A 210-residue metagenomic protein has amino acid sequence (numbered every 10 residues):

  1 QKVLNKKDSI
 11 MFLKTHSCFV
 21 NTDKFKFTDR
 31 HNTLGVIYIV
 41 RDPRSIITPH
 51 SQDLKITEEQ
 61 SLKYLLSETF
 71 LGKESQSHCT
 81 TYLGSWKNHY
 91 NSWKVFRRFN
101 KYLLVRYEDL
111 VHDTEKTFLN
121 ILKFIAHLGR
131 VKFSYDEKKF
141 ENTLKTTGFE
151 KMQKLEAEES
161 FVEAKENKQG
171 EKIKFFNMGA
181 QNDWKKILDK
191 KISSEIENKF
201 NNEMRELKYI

Functional and structural regions predicted by a protein language model:
Q1-V105, I125, V131, G170-I210: PAPS-dependent sulfotransferase catalytic domain
F19, P43, D109, T147-E150: Residue-level detector of flexible, active-site-proximal loop/helix-junction positions within diverse enzyme catalytic
L104-K132, T143, K151-K154: PAPS/PAP-binding and catalytic site of the sulfotransferase fold
E115-L119, A164-F176: Short, compositionally biased low-complexity segments
F118-L119, Y135-D136, I210: Composition- and surface-driven signal marking solvent-exposed, interaction-prone regions in large proteins
D136-K145: Short, well-structured alpha-helical segments
L144-E171: Short acidic/His-enriched helical or mixed secondary-structure segments at domain edges of catalytic enzymes and some
